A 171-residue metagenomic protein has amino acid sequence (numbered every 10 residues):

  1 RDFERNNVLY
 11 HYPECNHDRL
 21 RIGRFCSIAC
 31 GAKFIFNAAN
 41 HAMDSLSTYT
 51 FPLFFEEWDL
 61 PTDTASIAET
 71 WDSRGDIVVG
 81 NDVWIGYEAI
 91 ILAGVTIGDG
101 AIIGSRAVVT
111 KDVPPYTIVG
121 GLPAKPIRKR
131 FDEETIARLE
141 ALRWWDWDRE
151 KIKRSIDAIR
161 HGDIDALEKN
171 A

Functional and structural regions predicted by a protein language model:
R1-A93: Flexible, glycine/small-residue-enriched loop-and-beta-strand segment within the central core of proteins
S27-I28, K33, G98-V108: A generic "structured core" feature
A42, S105, T135-R138: Activation loop
F51-L53, D59-I91, P123-A171: C-terminal segments of enzyme domains that contribute to small-molecule binding surfaces
D82, G100, Y116-T117: Catalytic-loop signature of eukaryotic-like protein kinases
I85, K111, G120: HATPase_c (GHKL) ATP-binding subdomain of two-component histidine kinases
E88-G98, A107-K111: Beta-rich strand-turn-strand
P115, G120-P123: Acidic, glycine-centered active-site loop in nucleotide-sugar glycosyltransferases
